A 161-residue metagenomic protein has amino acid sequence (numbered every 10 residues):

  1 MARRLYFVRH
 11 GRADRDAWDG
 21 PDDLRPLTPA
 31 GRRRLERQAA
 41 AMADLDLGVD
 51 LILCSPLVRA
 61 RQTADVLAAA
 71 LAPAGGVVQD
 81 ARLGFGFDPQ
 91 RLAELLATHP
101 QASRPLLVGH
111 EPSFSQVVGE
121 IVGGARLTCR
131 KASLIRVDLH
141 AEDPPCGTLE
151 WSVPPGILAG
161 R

Functional and structural regions predicted by a protein language model:
A2-A81, G86-F87, G124, T128 (+1 more regions): Active-site-proximal alpha-helix that buttresses catalytic centers in soluble enzyme cores
A2-R3, A102, K131, C146: A structure-centric signal for secondary-structure junctions around beta-strands
L5, Q101-G109: Generic beta-sheet signal
L45-L47, T98-S103: Glycine-rich phosphate-binding loop signature in dinucleotide/nucleotide-binding domains
T63-L67, L92, V117-V118: Hydrophobic packing residues within well-ordered alpha-helices of enzyme cores
G84-Q101: Short phosphate-binding loop-to-helix
G123-T148, P154-L158: Domain-level recognition of soluble alpha/beta enzyme cores, biased toward histidine phosphatases/phosphomutases
